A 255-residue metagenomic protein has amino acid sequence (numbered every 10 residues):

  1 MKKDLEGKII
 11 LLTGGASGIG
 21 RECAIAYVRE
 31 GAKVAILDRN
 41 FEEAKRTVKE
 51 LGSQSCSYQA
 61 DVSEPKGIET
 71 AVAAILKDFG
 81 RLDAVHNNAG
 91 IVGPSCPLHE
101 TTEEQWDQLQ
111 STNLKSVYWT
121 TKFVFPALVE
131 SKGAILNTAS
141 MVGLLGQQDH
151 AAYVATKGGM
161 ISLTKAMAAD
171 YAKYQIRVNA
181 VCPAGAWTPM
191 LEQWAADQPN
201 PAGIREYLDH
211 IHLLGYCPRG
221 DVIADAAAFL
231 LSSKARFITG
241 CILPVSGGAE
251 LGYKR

Functional and structural regions predicted by a protein language model:
V92-S95, L145, A228, T239-R255: Short C-terminal tail/terminal secondary-structure segment of NAD(P)H-dependent dehydrogenase/reductase domains
C96-L98, T102-Q108, L208: Substrate-binding pocket helix/loop in short-chain dehydrogenase/reductase
T121, T156, T164: Active-site helix of classical SDR
P126, A169-K173: Alpha-helical segment proximal to the catalytic Tyr-Lys
S140: Residue(s) in the substrate-gating loop at a strand-loop-helix junction that position the organic substrate next
A172, R177, I238-G240: Short, small/polar-rich loop/turn modules that mediate ligand/substrate recognition or access, typified
A180, T188, A202-K234, I238 (+1 more regions): C-terminal helical subdomain
